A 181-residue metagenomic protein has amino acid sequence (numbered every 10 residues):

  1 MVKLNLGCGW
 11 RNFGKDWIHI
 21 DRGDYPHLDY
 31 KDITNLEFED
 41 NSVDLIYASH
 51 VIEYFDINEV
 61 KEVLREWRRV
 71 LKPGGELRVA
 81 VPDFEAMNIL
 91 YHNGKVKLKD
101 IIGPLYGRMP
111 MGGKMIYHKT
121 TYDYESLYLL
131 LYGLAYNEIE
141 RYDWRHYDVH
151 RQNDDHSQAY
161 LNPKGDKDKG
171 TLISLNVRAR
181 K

Functional and structural regions predicted by a protein language model:
V2-G9: Conserved class I S-adenosyl-L-methionine
G7, G23, P82: Anionic group-transfer/hydrolysis microenvironments
W10-D40, D143-W144, V149-K164: Adenosine-cofactor binding site in Rossmann-like domains, unifying the SAM/SAH pocket of S-adenosylmethionine-dependent
E37-E39, D56, D123: GHKL-family ATP-binding catalytic core of two-component histidine kinases
V43-D44: Local beta-strand N-terminus motif with an aromatic residue
Y47: A conserved beta-strand element that flanks and buttresses the S-adenosyl-L-methionine
H50-Y54: Short catalytic micro-motifs in class I SAM-dependent methyltransferases
E59-E66, V70-K72, E76-R180: S-adenosyl-L-methionine-dependent methyltransferase catalytic module, highlighting the catalytic core
